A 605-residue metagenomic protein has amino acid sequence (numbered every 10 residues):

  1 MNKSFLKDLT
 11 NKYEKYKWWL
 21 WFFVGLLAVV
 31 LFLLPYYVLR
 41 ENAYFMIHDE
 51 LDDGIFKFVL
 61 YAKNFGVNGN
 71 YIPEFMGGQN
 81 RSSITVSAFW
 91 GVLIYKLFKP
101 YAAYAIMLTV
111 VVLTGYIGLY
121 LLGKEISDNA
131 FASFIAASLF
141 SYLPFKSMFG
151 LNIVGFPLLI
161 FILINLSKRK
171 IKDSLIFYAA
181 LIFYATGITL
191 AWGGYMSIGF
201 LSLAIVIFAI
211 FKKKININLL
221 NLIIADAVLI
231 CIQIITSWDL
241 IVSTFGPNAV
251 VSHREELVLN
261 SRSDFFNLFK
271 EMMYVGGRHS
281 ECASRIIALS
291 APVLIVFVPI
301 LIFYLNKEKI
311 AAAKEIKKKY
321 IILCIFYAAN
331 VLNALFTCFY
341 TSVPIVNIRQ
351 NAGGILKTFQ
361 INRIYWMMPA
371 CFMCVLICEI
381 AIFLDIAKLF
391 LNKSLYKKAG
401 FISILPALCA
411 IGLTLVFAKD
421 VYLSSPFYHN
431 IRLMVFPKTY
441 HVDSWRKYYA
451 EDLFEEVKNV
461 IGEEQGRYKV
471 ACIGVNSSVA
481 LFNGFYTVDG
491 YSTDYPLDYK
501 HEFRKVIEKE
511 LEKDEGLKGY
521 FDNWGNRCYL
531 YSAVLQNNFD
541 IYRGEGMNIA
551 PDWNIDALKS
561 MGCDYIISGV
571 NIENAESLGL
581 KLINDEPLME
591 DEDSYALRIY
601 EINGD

Functional and structural regions predicted by a protein language model:
M1-L34, N218-N221, K317-K319: Start-transfer (signal-anchor) and selected internal transmembrane alpha helices of multi-pass inner/ER membrane
G25-G115, Y142, S147-L151, E502: Membrane-interface coil-to-helix junctions
Y61, T109-F211, N221-D239: Membrane-embedded helix bundles of polyisoprenyl
L143-L151, E315-C374, L384: Membrane-helix boundary/interfacial segments in multi-pass membrane proteins
Q233-L305, N362: Periplasmic/ER-lumenal interhelical loops and adjacent helix-loop junctions in multi-pass membrane proteins
S290-V331, A381-I382, L389: Hydrophobic, aromatic-rich transmembrane alpha-helices and their immediate juxtamembrane boundary segments
I380-P426: Signature aromatic-anchored transmembrane alpha helix within multi-pass, membrane-resident enzymes that catalyze glycan
K419-D605: Extracytoplasmic
